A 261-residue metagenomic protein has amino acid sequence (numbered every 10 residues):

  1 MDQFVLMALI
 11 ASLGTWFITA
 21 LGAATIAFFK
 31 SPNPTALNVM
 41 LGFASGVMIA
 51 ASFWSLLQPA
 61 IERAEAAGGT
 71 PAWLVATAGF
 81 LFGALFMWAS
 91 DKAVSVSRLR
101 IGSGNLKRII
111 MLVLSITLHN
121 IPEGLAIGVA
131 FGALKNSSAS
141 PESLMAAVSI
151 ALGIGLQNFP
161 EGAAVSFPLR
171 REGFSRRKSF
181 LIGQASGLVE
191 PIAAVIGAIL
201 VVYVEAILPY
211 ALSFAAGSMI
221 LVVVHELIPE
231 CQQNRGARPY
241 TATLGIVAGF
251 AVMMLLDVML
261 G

Functional and structural regions predicted by a protein language model:
M1-G261: Intrinsically disordered, metal-sensing/regulatory segments
